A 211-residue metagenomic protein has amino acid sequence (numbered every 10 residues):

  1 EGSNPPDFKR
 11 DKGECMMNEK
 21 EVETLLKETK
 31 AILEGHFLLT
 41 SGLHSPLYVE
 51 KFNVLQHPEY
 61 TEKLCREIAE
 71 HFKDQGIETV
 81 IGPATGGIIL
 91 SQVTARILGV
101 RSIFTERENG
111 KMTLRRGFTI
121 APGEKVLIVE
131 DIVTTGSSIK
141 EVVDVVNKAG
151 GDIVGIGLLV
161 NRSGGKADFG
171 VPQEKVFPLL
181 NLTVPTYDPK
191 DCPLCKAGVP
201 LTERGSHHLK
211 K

Functional and structural regions predicted by a protein language model:
N4-K211: PRPP-associated nucleotide enzymes
